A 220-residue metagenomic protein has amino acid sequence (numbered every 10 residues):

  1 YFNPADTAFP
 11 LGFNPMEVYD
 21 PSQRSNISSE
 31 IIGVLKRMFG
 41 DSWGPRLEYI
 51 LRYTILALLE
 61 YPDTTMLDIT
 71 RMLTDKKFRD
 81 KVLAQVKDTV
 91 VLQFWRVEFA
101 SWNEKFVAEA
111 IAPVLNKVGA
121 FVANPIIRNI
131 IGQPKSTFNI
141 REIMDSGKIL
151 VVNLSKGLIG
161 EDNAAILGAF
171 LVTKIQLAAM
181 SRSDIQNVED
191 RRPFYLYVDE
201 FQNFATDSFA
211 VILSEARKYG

Functional and structural regions predicted by a protein language model:
Y1-Y219: P-loop NTPase motor domains
